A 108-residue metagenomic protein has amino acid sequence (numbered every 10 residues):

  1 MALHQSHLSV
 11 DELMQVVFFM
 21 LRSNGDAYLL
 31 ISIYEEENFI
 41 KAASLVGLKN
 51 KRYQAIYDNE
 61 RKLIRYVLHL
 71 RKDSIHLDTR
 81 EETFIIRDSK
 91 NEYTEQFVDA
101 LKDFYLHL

Functional and structural regions predicted by a protein language model:
M1-V16: Mobile active-site "lid"/loop adjacent to the S-adenosyl-L-methionine
L13, N24-I31: Conserved beta-strand signature within the Rossmann-like core of class I S-adenosyl-L-methionine
F18-S23: Helix-to-beta-strand junctions that scaffold the AdoMet/dcAdoMet cofactor pocket in Class I SAM-dependent enzymes
S32-V46: Short alpha-helix
I40, K62-L63: Short Asp/Glu-rich motifs
L48-D58: Conserved S-adenosyl-L-methionine
L63-L108: SAM/dcSAM-binding transferase cores
